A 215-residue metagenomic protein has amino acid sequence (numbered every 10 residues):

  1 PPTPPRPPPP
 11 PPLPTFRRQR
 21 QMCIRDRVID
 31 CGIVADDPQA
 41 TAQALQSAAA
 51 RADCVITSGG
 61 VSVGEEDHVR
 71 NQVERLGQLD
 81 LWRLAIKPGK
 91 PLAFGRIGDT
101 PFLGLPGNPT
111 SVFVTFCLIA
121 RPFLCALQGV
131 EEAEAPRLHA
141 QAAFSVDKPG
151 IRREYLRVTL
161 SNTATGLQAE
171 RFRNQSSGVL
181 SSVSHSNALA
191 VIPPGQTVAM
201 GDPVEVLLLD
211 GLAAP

Functional and structural regions predicted by a protein language model:
P1-R20, I24: Single conserved hydrophobic/aromatic residue that forms the stacking wall/gate of nucleotide- or nucleobase-binding
P8-P11, T41-Q43, K90, S176-S177: A generic local structural motif
R18-Q21, R25-T57: Phosphate-binding glycine-rich loops and their immediate beta-loop-alpha structural context
I33-V34, S62, I86: Residue-level "edge-of-site" marker
T41, D67-V69, R96: Short acidic, glycine/serine/threonine-rich loops at helix termini
G60-E66, G107: Short glycine-rich anion-binding loops that position phosphate/pyrophosphate groups of nucleotides and phosphorylated
G64-L76: Short Gly/Thr/Asp-enriched flexible loops that form oxyanion-binding sites at enzyme active sites
E74-P215: Flexible glycine/proline-rich
